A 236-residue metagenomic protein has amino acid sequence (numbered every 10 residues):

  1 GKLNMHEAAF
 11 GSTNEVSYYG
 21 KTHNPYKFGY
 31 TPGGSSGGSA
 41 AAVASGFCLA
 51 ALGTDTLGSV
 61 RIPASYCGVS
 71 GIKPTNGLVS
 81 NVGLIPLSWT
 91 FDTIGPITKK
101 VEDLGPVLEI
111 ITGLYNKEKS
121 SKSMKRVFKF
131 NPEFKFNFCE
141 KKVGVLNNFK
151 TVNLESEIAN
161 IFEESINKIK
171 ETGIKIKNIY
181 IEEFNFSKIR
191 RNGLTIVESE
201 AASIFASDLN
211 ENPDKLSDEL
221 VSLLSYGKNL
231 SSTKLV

Functional and structural regions predicted by a protein language model:
G1-I111: Short glycine/serine-rich loop segments
K2, E7-A9, L114-K119, N210-S217: Proline-centered turn/helix-capping motifs that create local helix->coil transitions or kinks
K2-M5, S120-M124, I179-E182, E219-L223: Beta-strand segments within the central parallel beta-sheet cores of soluble alpha/beta enzyme folds
E15-G20, K188-I204: Charged, often glycine-rich, active-site loop that binds/positions anionic groups
T56-G58, I111, N147-T151, I181-F186: Glycine-rich beta-alpha junction loops
K73-N160, E211: A short helix-breaking turn/cap at a secondary-structure junction
N137-L146, K177, T195-V236: Short helix-loop capping/hinge segments that flank enzyme active sites or metal/cofactor-binding pockets
S156-E182, F205-D214, L235: Acyltransferase
